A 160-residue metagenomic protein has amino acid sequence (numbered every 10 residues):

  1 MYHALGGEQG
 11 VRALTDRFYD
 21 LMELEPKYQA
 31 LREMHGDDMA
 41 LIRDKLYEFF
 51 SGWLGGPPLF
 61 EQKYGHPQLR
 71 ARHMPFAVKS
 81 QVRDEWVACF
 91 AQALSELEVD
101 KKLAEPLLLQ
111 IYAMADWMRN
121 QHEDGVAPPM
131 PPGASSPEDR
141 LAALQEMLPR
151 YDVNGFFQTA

Functional and structural regions predicted by a protein language model:
M1-A160: Core of compact, soluble alpha-helical bundle domains
